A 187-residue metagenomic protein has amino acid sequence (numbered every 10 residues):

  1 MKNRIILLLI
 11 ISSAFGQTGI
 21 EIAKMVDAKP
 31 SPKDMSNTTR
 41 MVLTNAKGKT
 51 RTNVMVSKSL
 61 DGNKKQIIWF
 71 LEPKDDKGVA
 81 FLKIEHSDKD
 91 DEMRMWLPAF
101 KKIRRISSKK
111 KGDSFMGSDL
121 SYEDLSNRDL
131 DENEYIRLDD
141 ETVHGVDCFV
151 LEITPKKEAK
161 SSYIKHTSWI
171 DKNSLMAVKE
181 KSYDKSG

Functional and structural regions predicted by a protein language model:
R4-A14: Sec-dependent N-terminal signal peptides
T18-A99: N-terminal mature ectodomain segment of secretory-pathway/periplasmic proteins
K33-T38, G62-I68, H144-E152, M176-E180: Short, hydrophobic/aromatic-rich segments at coil-to-beta transitions
V42, L60, L71-P73, H86 (+6 more regions): Solvent-exposed coil/turn segments that connect beta secondary-structure elements in extracytoplasmic/periplasmic
N45-K49, K74-D76, T142-G145, E158-S162 (+1 more regions): Short glycine/serine/proline-enriched coil/turn segments at secondary-structure junctions
K49, L125-R137: A short, amphipathic edge element
L82, I106, D113-R128, V146-G187: Gly/Pro-enriched, hydrophobic low-complexity segments that function as extracytoplasmic propeptides/linkers
